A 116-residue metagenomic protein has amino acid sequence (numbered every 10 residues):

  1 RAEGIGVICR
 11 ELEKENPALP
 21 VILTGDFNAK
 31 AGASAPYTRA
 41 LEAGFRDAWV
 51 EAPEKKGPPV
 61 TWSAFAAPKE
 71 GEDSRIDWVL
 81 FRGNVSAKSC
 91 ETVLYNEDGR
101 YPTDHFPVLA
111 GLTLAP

Functional and structural regions predicted by a protein language model:
R1-P116: Active-site regions of metal-assisted phosphoester/phosphodiester hydrolases, unifying DNase/endonuclease modules
